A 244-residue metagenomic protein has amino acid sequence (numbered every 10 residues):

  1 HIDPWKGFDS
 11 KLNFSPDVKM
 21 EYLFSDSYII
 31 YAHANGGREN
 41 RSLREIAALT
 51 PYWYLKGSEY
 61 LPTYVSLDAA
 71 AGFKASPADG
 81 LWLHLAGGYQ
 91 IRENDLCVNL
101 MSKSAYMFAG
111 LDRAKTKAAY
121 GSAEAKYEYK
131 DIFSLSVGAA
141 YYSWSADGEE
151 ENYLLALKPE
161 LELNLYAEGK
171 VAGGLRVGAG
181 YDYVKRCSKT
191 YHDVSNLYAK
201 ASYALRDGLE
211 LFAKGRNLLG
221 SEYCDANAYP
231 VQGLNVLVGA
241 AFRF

Functional and structural regions predicted by a protein language model:
D3, G7-S15, K19-F244: Exposed, low-structure sequence patches enriched in small/polar residues
